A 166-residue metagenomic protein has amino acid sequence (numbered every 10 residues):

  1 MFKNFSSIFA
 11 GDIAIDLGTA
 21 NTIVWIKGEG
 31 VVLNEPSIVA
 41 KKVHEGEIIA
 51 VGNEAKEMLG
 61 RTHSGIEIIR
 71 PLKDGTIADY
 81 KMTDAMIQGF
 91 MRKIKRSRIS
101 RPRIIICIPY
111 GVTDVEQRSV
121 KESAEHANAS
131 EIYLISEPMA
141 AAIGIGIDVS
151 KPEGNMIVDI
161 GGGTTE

Functional and structural regions predicted by a protein language model:
M1-G162: Nucleotide/phosphate-binding catalytic cleft detector across ATP-hydrolyzing and phosphate-transferring enzymes
T165: Metal-dependent DNA phosphodiester-chemistry modules and their immediately adjacent helices/loops in DNA-processing
